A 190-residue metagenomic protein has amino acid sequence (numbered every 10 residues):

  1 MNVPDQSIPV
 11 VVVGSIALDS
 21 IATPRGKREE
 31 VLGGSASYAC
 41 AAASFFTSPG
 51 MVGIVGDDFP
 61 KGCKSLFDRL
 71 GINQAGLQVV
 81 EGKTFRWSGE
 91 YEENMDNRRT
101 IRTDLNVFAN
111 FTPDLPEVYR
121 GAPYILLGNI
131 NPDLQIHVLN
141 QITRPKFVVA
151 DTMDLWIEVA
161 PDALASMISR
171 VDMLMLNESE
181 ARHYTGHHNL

Functional and structural regions predicted by a protein language model:
P4-P9, L18-E30, F45-L127, N140-P145: Conserved N-terminal subdomain of the carbohydrate kinase-like
V11, L126, V148-V149, M175: Structural detector of well-ordered beta-strand residues that form the stable sheet scaffold of enzyme domains
G14-I16: Active-site metal-binding loops of divalent metal-dependent hydrolases
G34-S44, L139: Histidine-anchored nucleotide/phosphate-binding helix
G56-D57, N129-L134, M153-I157: Short beta->alpha connector loops
C63, L134-Q141, D162-S166: A short acidic, amphipathic alpha-helical/loop segment
L105-D114, D133, L155-A163: Active-site glycine-rich loop that binds ribose-phosphate moieties when present
T143-F147, D154-L190: Conserved phosphate/ATP/ADP-binding segment of small-molecule kinases
